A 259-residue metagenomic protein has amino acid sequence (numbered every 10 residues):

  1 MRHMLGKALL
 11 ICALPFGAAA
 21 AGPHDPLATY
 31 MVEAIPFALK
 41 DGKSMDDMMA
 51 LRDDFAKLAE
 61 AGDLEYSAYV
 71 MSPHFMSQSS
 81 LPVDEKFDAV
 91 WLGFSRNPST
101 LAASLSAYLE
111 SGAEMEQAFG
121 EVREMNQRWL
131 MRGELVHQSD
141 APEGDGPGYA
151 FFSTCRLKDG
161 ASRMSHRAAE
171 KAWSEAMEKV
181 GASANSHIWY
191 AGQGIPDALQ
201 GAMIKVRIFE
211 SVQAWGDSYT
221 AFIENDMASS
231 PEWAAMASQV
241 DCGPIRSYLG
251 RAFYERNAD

Functional and structural regions predicted by a protein language model:
M1-K7: Positively charged n-region of N-terminal signal peptides that target proteins for export
K7-G17: Bacterial N-terminal signal peptides
A20-E114, G120-D259: Short S/T/G/P-rich N-terminal loop/turn motif that feeds into the first structured element of a domain
